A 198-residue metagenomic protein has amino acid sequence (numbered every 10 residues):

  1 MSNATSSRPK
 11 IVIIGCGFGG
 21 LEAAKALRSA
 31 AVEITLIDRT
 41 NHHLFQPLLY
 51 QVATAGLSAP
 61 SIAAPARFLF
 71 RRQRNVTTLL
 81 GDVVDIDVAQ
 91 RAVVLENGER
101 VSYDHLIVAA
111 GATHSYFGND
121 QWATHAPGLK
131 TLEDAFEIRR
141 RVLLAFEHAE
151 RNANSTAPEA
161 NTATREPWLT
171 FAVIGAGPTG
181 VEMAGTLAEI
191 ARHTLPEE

Functional and structural regions predicted by a protein language model:
M1-R8, V76-A172, I190, L195: FAD-binding core/adjacent interface of flavoenzyme oxidoreductases
S2-T77, V84, F171-A172, P178-E198: Beta1-alpha1 glycine-rich phosphate/pyrophosphate-binding loop at the start of Rossmann-like nucleotide-binding domains
